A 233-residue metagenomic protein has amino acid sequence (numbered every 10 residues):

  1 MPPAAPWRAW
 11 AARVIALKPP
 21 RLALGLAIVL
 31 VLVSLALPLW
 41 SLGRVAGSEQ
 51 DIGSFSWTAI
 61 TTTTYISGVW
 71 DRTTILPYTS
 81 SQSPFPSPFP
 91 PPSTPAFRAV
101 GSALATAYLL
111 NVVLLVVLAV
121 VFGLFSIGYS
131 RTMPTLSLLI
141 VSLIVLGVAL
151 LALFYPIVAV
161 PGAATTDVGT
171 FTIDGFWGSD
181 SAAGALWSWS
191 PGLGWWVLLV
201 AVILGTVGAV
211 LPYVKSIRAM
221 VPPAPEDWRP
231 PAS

Functional and structural regions predicted by a protein language model:
M1-P3, V33, Q50, T63 (+4 more regions): Intrinsically disordered, low-complexity regions enriched in Ser/Pro/Gly/Gln/His and often acidic
M1-V14: Short, Lys/Arg-rich, polar N-terminal cytosolic tail immediately upstream of the first transmembrane signal-anchor
P3, A16-L17, L35, T74 (+5 more regions): Compositionally biased, intrinsically disordered/low-complexity regions enriched for serine, proline and threonine
I15-S41, S102-I157, L198, V202-K215: Signature of small four-pass
A36-A105, I157-P191: Long, glycine/tryptophan/cysteine-rich extracytoplasmic
Y155-S233: Terminal transmembrane helical module of multi-pass membrane proteins
